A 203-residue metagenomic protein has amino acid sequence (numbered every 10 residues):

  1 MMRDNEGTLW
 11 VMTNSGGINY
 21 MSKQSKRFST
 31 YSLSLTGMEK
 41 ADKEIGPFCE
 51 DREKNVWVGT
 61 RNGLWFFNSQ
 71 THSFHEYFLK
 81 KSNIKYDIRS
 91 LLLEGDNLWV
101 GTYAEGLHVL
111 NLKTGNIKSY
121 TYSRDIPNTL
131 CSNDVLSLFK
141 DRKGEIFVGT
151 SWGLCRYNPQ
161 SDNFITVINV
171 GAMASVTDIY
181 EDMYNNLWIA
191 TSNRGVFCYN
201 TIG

Functional and structural regions predicted by a protein language model:
M1-G203: Carboxylate-rich, polar loop motifs that coordinate divalent cations or form catalytic acidic clusters
